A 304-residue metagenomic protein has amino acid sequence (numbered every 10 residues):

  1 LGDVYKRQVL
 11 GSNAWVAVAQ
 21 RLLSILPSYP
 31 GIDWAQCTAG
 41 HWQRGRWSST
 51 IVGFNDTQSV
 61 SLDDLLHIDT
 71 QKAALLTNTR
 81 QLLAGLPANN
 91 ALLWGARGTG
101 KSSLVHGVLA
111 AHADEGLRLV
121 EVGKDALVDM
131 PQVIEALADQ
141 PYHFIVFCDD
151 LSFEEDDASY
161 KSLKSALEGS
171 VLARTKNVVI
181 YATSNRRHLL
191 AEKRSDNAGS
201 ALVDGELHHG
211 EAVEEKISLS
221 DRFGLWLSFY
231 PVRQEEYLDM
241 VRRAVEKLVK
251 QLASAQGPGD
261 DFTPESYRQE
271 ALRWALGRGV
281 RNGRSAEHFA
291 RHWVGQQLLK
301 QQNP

Functional and structural regions predicted by a protein language model:
L1-Y5: Short, small-residue-biased leader/transition segments that mark boundaries at the very start of proteins
V9, G53-A73: Dynamic helix-loop-helix/coil hinge segments at AAA+ ATPase domain boundaries and subdomain interfaces
V9-S12, L26, Y230-P304: C-terminal alpha-helical "lid" subdomain
A73-A84: Pre-Walker A adenine-sensing motif
A88-V105: Walker A/P-loop nucleotide-binding motif
A111-Y142, S152-D156: AAA+/P-loop NTPase substrate/partner-engagement loops
D157-D204: Conserved catalytic/switch belt of AAA+ P-loop NTPases
A201-I217, G224-Y237: Conserved AAA+ ATPase "SRH/arginine-finger" region at the nucleotide-binding site
